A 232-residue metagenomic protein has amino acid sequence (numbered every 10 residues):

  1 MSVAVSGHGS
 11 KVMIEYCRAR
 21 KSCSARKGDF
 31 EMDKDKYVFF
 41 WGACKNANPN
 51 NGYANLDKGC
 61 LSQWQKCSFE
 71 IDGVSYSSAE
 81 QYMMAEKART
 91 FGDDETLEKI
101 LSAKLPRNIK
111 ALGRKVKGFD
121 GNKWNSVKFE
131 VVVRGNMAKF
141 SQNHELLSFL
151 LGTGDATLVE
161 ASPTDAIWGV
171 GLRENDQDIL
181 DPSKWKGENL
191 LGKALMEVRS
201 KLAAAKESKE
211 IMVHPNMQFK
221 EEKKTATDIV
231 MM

Functional and structural regions predicted by a protein language model:
S2-V5, G9-M232: Charged, low-complexity intrinsically disordered segments
